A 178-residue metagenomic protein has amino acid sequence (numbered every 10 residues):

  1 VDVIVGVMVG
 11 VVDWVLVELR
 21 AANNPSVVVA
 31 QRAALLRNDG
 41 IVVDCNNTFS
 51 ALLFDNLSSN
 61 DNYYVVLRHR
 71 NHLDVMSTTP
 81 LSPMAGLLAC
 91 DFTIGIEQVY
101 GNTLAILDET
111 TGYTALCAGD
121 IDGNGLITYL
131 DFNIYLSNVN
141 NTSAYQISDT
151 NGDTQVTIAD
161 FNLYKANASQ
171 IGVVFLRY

Functional and structural regions predicted by a protein language model:
V1, A89-T110, F175-L176: Short, compositionally biased serine/threonine- and acidic-rich segments at solvent-exposed termini, linkers, or domain
V1-M8: Short amphipathic, basic-aromatic surface patches that mediate peripheral association with negatively charged
W14-R20, A33, Y64-V66: Beta-strand signatures of extracellular beta-sandwich domains
R20-S26: Change "in extracellular beta-sheet-rich domains … of secreted and cell-surface proteins" to "in beta-sheet-rich domains
V29-V42: Solvent-exposed serine/threonine-rich low-complexity stretches and specific carbohydrate-binding patches
D44-N62, N71: Short Pro-Gly-centered beta-turn/loop motif in secreted/extracellular proteins
H69-L81: Short acidic/polar inter-strand loop motif in beta-rich domains
T103-L107, G123-I147, G152-Y178: Alpha-helical segments with a strong preference for the paired helices of cellulosomal dockerin domains
